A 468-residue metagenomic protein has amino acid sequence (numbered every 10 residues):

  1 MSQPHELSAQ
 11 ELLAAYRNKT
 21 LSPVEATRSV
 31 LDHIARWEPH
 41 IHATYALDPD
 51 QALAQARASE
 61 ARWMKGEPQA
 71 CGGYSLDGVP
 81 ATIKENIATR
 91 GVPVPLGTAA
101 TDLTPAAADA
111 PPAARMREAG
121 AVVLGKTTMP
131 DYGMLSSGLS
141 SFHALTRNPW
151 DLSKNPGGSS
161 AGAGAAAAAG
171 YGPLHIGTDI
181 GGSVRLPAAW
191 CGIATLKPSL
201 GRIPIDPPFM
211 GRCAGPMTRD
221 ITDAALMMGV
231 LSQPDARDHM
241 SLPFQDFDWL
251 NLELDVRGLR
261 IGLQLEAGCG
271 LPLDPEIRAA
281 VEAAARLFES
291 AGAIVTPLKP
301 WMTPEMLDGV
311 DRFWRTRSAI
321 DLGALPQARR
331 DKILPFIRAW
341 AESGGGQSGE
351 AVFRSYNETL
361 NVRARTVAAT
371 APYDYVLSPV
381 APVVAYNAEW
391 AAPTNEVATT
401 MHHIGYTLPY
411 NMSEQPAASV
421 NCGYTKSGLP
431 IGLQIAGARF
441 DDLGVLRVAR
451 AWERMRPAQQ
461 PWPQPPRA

Functional and structural regions predicted by a protein language model:
M1-L53, R286, S290-G292, G346 (+1 more regions): An N-terminal boundary/leader segment
P23-R28, R57, D248-W249, L273-K299 (+3 more regions): Acyltransferase
P68-P95, V122-G125, M129, F288: Conserved small-residue hinge/capping positions at short loops/turns that sit at secondary-structure boundaries within
L76-L96, D255-L265, F313-V367, P372 (+2 more regions): Short helix-loop capping/hinge segments that flank enzyme active sites or metal/cofactor-binding pockets
R90-L103, A169: DPxDG-like acidic metal-binding loop motif
A99, L103, M240-P243, D308-V310 (+3 more regions): Short, surface-exposed loop/helix-turn segments at secondary-structure junctions that function as lids/hinges flanking
A108-L231, D235, N411-Q434: Short glycine/serine-rich loop segments
A194-A283, M302, R456-A468: A short helix-breaking turn/cap at a secondary-structure junction
